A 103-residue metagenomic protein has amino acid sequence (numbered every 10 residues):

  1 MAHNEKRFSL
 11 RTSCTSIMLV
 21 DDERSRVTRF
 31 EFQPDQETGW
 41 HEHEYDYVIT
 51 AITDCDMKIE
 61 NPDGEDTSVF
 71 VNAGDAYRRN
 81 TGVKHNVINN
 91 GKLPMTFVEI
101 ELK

Functional and structural regions predicted by a protein language model:
M1-R29, Q33-P34, W40, N61 (+5 more regions): A short, N-terminal "cap"/entry segment at the start of jelly-roll beta-barrel domains of the cupin/DSBH fold
E44, G82-V83: Short, surface-exposed coil-to-beta transition loops
E44-D63: Glycine- and acidic-residue-biased ligand/ion/polar-headgroup-sensing regions
C55-D56, K84, P94: Structural motif
